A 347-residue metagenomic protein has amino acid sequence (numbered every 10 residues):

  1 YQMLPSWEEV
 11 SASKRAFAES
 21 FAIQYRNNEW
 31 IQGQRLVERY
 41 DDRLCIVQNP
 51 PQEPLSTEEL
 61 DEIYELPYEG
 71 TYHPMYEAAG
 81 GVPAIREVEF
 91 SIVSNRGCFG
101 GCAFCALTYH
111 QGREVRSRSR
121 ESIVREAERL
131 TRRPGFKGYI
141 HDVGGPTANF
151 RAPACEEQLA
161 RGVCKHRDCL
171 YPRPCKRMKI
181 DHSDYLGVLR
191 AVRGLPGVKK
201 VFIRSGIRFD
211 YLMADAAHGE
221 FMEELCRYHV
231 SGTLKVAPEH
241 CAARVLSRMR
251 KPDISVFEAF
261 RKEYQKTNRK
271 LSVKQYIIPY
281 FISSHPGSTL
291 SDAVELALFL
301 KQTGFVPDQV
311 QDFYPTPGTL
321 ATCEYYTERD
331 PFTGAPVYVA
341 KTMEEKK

Functional and structural regions predicted by a protein language model:
Y1-V88: Flexible, acidic/Gly-rich N-terminal and inter-domain linker regions that tether and position cofactor-handling modules
I46-P50, S56-E58, T71-P74, G101-F104 (+4 more regions): Short helix/loop capping segments that flank catalytic or ligand/cofactor-binding pockets
E53-L55, I63, A154-S183, S247-M249 (+4 more regions): Radical SAM enzyme [4Fe-4S]-AdoMet core and its adjacent flexible, acidic and glycine-rich loops/tails across
I63, C98, I123, V236 (+1 more regions): Conserved, mostly hydrophobic/aromatic
E77-A106, V124, Y139, Y314: N-terminal pre-triad scaffold of radical SAM enzymes
C105-S122: Iron-sulfur (Fe-S) cluster-binding segments and ferredoxin-like electron-carrier domains, especially [2Fe-2S]
R129-I278, I282-P286: Conserved SAM/AdoMet-binding glycine-rich loop
E220, H285-Q302: Catalytic cores of alpha/beta
